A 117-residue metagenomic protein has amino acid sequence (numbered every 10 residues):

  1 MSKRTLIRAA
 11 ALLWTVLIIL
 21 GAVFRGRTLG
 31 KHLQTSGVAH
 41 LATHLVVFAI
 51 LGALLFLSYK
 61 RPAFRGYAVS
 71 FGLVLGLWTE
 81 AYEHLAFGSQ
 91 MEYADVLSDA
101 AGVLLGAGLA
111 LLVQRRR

Functional and structural regions predicted by a protein language model:
M1-L57, A68: "…centered on the first transmembrane helix and the immediately adjacent amphipathic helix/loop
A10-A22, Y67-H84, A100, L104: Small-polar-interrupted transmembrane alpha-helices in polytopic inner-membrane proteins
G26-G30, K60, G88-S89, L111-R115: Transmembrane helix-loop junctions in multipass membrane proteins, especially transporters and channels
R27-G37, G76-L104: Interfacial helix-loop-helix junctions of multi-pass membrane proteins
L45, R65, V69, E92-D95 (+1 more regions): Hydrophobic alpha-helical transmembrane segments of integral membrane proteins, especially multi-pass transporters
V46-R65, V103-Q114: Membrane-interfacial alpha-helical segments at the cytosolic side of multi-pass membrane proteins
Y67-L75, A94, L112-R117: Extended, folded domain segments that form the structural surfaces/walls around functional sites
